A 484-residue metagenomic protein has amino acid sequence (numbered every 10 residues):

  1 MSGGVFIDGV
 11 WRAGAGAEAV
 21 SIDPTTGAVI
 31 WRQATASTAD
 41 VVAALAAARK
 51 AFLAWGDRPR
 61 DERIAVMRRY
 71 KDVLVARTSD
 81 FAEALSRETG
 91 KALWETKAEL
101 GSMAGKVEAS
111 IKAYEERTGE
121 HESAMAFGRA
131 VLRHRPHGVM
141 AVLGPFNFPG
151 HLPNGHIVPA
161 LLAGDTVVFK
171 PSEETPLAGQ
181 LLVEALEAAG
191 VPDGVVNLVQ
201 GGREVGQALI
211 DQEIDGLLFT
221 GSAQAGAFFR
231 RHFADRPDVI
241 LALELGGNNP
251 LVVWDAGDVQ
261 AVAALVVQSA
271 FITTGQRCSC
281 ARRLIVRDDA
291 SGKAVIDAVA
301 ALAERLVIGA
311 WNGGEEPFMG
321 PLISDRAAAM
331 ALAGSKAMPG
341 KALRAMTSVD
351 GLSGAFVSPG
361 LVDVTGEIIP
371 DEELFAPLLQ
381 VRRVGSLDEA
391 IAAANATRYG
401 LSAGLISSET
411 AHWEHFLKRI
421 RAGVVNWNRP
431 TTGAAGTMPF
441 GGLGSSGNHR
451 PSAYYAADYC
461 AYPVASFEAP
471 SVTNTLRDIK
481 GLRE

Functional and structural regions predicted by a protein language model:
M1-G128: N-terminal Rossmann-like NAD(P)+-binding subdomain of aldehyde/semialdehyde dehydrogenases
P24, T38-V41, R60, V259 (+4 more regions): Residues at or immediately preceding the N-termini of alpha-helices
T26-R32, V252, V349-E484: Conserved C-terminal structural/oligomerization subdomain of aldehyde/semialdehyde dehydrogenase
G27, R63, L85, V107 (+9 more regions): Residue-level signal for inorganic ion chemistry
I30-A36, A51-D57, V142, L251-W254 (+5 more regions): Short, well-ordered beta-strand elements within core beta-sheets of diverse protein domains
F52, G56, K71-T78, A82 (+16 more regions): Structural signal for hydrophobic packing residues in well-ordered secondary-structure cores of soluble enzyme domains
G119-A261, V384: Rossmann-like NAD(P) dinucleotide-binding subdomain of oxidoreductase/dehydrogenase enzymes
Q224-V364, W427, T475-L476, L482-E484: ALDH superfamily catalytic-core signature
